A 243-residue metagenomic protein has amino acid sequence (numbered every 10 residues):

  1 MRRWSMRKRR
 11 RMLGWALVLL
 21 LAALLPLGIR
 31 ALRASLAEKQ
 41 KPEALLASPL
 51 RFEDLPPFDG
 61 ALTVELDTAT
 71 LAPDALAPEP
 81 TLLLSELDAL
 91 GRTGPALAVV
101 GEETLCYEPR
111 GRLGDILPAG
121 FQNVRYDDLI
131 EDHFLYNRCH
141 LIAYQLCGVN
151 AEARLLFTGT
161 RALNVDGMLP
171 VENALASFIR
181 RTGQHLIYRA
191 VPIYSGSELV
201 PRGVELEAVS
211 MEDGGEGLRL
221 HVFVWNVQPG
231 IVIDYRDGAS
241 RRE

Functional and structural regions predicted by a protein language model:
W4-V18: N-terminal Sec-pathway targeting helices
R10-M12, A31, G203: Hydrophobic alpha-helical segments, especially transmembrane helices and their immediate juxtamembrane helical caps
G14-R30: Hydrophobic membrane-insertion alpha-helices, especially the h-region of bacterial N-terminal signal peptides
L19-L20, D54, G60, D67 (+3 more regions): Glycine-centered flexibility motif
G28-K39, V209: Hydrophobic single-pass membrane-insertion segments
A34-D74, P78-E79: N-terminal, intrinsically disordered, polar/charged segments of Gram-positive cell-envelope systems that serve as
D74-E243: Domain-level detector of nuclease and nuclease-like folds in predominantly extracellular/periplasmic contexts
